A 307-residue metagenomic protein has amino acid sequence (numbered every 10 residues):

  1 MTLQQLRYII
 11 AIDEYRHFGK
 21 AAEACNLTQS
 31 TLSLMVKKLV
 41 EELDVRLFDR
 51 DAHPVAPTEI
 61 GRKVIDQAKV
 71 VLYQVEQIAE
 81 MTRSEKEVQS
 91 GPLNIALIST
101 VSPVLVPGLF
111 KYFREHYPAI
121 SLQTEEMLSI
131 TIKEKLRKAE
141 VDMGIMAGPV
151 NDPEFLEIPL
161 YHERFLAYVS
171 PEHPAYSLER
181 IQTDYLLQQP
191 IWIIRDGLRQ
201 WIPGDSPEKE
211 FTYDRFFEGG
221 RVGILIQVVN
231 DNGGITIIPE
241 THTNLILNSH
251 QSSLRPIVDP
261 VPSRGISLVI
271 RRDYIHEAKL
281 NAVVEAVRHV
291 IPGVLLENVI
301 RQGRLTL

Functional and structural regions predicted by a protein language model:
I10-T28, A52: Short helix-boundary/capping micro-motifs
F18-E23, S30, K37, K133 (+1 more regions): Residues within helix-turn-helix
V40-E59: A short LG(V/I)-centered, amphipathic sequence patch enriched for acidic residue(s) preceding the LG motif
S90-P153, G219: Central regulatory/effector-binding core of bacterial HTH transcription factors
L105, S253-E297: A late-sequence structural motif
D152-I191: Flexible hinge/capping segments at coil-to-helix
P153-P159, E163, Y185, G220-D273: Beta-alpha-beta core module
Q188-F211, E240, H276-L280, V284-E285 (+1 more regions): Secondary-structure junction motif
